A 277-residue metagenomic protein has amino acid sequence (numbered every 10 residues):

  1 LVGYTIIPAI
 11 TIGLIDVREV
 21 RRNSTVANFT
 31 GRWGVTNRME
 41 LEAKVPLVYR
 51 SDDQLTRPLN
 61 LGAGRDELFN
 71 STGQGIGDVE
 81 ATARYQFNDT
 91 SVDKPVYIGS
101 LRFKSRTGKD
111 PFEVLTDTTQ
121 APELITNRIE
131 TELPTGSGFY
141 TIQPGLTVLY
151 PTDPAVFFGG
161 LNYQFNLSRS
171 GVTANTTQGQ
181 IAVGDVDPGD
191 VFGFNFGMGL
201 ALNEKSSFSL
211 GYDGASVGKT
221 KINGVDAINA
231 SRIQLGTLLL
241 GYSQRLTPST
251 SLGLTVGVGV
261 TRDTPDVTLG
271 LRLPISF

Functional and structural regions predicted by a protein language model:
L1, V45-S51, F87, F103-K109 (+5 more regions): Transmembrane beta-strands of outer-membrane beta-barrel pores
L1-V26, E132: Surface-exposed strand-loop-strand hairpins of Gram-negative outer-membrane beta-barrel proteins
G3-A9, S170-F277: Outer membrane beta-barrel transmembrane domains
N23-A27, R65, G73-V79, P95 (+4 more regions): Residues that define the transmembrane beta-barrel architecture of outer-membrane proteins
F29-V35, A43, A81-Y85, L101 (+5 more regions): Residues on the lipid-exposed face of transmembrane beta-strands in outer-membrane beta-barrel proteins
R38, N88-Y97, D110-F112, P154 (+3 more regions): Short loop/turn motifs that connect adjacent beta-strands in outer-membrane beta-barrel proteins
E40-E42, T82, V96-S100, V156-G160 (+3 more regions): Residue-level detector of the transmembrane beta-barrel scaffold of outer-membrane proteins
S51-T56, K94, G108-F112, L167-V172 (+2 more regions): Outer-membrane beta-barrel proteins
